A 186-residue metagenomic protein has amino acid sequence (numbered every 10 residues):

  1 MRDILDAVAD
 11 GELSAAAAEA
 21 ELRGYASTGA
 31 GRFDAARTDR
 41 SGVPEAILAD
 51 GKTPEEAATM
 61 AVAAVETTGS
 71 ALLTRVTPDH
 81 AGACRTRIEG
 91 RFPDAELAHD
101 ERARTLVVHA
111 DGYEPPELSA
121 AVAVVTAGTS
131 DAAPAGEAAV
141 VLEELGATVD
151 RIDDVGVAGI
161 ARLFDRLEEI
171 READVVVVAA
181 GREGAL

Functional and structural regions predicted by a protein language model:
M1-R87, A95-L97: Long amphipathic alpha-helical segments
K52, T129-S130, G181-G184: Short glycine-rich anion-binding loops that position phosphate/pyrophosphate groups of nucleotides and phosphorylated
V62-E66, R87-G90, A138-E143, L167-E169: Short, solvent-exposed amphipathic alpha-helical segments in soluble enzyme and RNA/protein-processing domains
T77-P78, E89-A110, V155: Contiguous domain-boundary segments centered on the initiation and propagation of an alpha-helix
T105, T148-E172: Glycine-rich oxoanion-binding loops at beta->alpha junctions
E117-G159: Glycine-rich phosphate/diphosphate-binding loop of Rossmann-like nucleotide-binding domains
E169-L186: Glycine-rich phosphate-binding loop
